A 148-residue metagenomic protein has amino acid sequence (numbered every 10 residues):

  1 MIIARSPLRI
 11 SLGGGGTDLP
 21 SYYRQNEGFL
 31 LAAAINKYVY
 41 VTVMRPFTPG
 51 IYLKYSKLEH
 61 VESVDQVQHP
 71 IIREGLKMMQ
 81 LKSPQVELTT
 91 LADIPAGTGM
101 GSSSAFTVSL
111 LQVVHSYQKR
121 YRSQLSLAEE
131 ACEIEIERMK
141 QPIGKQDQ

Functional and structural regions predicted by a protein language model:
M1-M100, Q112-R122: ATP-binding N-lobe of GHMP and related small-molecule kinases
Q66, M100-A105, I143-Q146: Short, conserved micro-motifs enriched in small and acidic residues
S104-R122, A128-E133: Patatin-like phospholipase
R122-Q148: Alpha/beta catalytic cores of group-transfer enzymes, especially the acyltransferase/condensing modules of polyketide
